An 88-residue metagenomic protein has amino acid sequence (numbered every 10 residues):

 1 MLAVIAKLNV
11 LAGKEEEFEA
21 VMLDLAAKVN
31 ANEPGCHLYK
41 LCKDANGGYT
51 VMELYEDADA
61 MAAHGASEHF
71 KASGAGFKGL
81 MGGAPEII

Functional and structural regions predicted by a protein language model:
L2-N32: N-terminal first-folded block
L2-N9, H37-G65: Short, well-ordered beta-strand segments in beta-rich or mixed alpha/beta enzyme and ligand-binding folds
I5, E15, D44-V51, K78-E86: Noncatalytic linker/hinge segments flanking ATPase motor cores
G13, N46, E68, A72: Short alpha-helical
D24-L38, L54-I88: An amphipathic, aromatic/His-enriched active-site/gating alpha helix that lines ligand/cofactor pockets
